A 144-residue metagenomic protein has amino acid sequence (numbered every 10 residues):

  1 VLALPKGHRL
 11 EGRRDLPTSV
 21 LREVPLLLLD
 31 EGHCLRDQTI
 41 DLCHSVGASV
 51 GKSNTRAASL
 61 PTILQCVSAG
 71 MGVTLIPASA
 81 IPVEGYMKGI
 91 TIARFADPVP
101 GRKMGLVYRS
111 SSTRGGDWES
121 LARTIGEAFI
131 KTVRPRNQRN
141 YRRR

Functional and structural regions predicted by a protein language model:
L2-A3, L106: Intrinsically disordered, acidic Ser/Thr/Pro-rich N-terminal transactivation domains of bZIP transcription factors
L4-P5, L29-D30, S53, I76-P77: Thr-Gly-centered strand-to-loop micro-motif
L10-D15, V20, P61-S111: Beta-alpha-beta core module
L10-E11, P25-V46, R114-R123, F129-R142: Secondary-structure junction motif
L28-L29, S49-S59: Short beta-strand-to-loop elements that line the ligand-binding cleft of bilobed periplasmic-binding protein-like
D37, S59-L60: Conserved glycosyltransferase catalytic-site signature
V46-S49, G85: Short helix-capping segments at alpha-helix termini
M71, R142-R144: N-terminal regulatory/sensing modules of transcriptional regulators
